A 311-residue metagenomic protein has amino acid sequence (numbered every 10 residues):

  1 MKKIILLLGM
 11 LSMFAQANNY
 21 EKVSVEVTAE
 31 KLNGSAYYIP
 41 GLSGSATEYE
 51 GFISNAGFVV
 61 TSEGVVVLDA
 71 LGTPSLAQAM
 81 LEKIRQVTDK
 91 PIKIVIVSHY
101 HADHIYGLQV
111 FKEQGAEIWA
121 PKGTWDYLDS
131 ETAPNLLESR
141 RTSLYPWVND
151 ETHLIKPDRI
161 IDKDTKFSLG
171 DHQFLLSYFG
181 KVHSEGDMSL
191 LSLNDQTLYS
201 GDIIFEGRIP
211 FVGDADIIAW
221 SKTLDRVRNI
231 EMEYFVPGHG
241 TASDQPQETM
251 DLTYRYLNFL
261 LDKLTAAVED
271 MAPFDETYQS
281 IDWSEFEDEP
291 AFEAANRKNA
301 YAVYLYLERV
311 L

Functional and structural regions predicted by a protein language model:
I4-M13: Sec-dependent N-terminal signal peptides
N18, V23, E269-L311: C-terminal regulatory/interaction regions
N18-Y20, E26-V27, K31, D126-F179 (+3 more regions): Metallo-beta-lactamase
N33-K83, M188-S200: Conserved beta-strand hairpin/beta-sheet module of binuclear metal-dependent hydrolase folds, prominently
V60-V66, P74-A120, I230: Active-site metal-binding motif and surrounding structural segment of the metallo-beta-lactamase
L68-A70, K93-H101, W119-K122, F179 (+2 more regions): Active-site neighborhood of phospho(di)ester-bond hydrolases with catalytic His/Asp-centered motifs
R159-W220: Ligand/cofactor pocket segment of small-molecule handling proteins
A219-A272: Divalent-metal (often Zn2+) His-rich catalytic cores of metallo-beta-lactamase-fold enzymes
